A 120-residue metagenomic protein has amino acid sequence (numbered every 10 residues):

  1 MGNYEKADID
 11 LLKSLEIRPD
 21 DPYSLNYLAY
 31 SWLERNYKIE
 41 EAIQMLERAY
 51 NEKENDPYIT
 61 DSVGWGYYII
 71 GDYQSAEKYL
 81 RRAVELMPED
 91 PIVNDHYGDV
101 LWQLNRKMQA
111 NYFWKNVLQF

Functional and structural regions predicted by a protein language model:
M1-K13, R35-R48, I70-R82, N105-N116: Structural signature of tandem alpha-helical TPR/SEL1-like repeats, specifically the intra-repeat loop/turn
I17, E52, E85-L86, Q119-F120: Structural marker of alpha-solenoid helical repeat scaffolds
P22-W32: Amphipathic alpha-helical repeat scaffolds of TPR domains
E54-S62, G66-D72, A76-Y79: Generic long, charged, amphipathic alpha-helical segments
